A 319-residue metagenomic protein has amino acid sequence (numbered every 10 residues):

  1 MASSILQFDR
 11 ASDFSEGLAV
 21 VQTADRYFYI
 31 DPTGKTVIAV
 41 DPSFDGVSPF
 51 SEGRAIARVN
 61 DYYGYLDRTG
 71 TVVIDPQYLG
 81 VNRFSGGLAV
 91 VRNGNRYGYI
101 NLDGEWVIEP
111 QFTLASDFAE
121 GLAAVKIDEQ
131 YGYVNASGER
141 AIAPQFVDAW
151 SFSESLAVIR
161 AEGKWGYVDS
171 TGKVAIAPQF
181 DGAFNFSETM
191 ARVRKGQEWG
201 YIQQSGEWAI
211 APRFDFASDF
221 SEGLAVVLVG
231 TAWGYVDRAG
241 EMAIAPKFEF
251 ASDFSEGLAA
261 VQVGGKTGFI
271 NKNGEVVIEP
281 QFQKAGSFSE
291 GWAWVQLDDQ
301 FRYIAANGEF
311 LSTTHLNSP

Functional and structural regions predicted by a protein language model:
M1-P319: Residue-level detector of conserved, function-critical positions
